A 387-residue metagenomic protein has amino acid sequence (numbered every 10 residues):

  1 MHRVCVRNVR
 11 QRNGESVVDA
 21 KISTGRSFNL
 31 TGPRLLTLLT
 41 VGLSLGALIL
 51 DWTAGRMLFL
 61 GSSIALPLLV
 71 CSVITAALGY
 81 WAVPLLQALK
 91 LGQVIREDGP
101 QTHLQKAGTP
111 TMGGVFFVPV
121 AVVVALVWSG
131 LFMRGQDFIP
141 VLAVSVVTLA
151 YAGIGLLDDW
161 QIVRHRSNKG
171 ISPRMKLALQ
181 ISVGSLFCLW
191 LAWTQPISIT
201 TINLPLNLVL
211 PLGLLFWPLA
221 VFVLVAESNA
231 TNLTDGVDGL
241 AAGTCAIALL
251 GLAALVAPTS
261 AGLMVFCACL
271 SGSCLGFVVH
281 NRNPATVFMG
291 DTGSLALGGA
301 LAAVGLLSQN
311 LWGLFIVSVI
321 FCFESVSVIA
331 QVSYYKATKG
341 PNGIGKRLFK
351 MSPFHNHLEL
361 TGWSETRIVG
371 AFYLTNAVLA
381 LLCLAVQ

Functional and structural regions predicted by a protein language model:
H2-A82, F117-W160, F187-Q195, I202-N203 (+2 more regions): Alpha-helical transmembrane segments
L69-A77, A82-Q105: Membrane-interface amphipathic/juxtamembrane segments adjacent to transmembrane helices
L86, W160-N168: Membrane-interfacial helix termini and the short, flexible loops that connect transmembrane helices in multi-pass
L89-I95, R166-S167, T292, K339: Juxtamembrane helix-loop transition segments at the membrane interface in multi-pass membrane proteins
R96-P110, K169-L179: Juxtamembrane helix-capping/reentrant segments at transmembrane boundaries
A152-G153, L177-V183: Hydrophobic alpha-helical transmembrane segments
R166-I171, T286: Short loop segments and helix-boundary regions at transmembrane helix junctions of multi-pass inner-membrane proteins
